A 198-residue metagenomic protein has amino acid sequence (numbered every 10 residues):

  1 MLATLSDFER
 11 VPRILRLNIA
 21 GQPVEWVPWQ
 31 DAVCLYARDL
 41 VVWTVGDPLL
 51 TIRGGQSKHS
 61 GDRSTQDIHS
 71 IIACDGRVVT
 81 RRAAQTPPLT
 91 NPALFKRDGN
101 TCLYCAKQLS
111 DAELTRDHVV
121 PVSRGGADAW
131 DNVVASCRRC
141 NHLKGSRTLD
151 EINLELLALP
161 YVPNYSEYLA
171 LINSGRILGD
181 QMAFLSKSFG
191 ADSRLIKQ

Functional and structural regions predicted by a protein language model:
M1-T86, N91, L154, L159-Q198: Short helix-coil boundary/hinge micro-motifs
L5-S6, V79, V122, C137-N141: Residue-level detector of alpha-helix boundaries and kinks
R13, R77, N91, R97 (+2 more regions): Basic side chains
W43, L103, A129: Short, electropositive, low-hydrophobicity segments enriched in small/polar residues
T86-L114, C137: Short cysteine-rich loop/turn motifs with clustered Cys
A106-A135, K144-P160: Histidine-centered nuclease catalytic patch
